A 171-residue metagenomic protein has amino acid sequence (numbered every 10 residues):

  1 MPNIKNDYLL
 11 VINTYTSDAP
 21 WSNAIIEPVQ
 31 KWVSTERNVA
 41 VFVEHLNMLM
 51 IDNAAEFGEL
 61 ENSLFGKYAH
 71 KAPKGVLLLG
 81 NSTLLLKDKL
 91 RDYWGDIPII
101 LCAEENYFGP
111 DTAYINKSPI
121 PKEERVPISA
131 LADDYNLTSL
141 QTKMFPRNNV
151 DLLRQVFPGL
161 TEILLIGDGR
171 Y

Functional and structural regions predicted by a protein language model:
M1-Y171: Short hydrophobic alpha-helices and adjacent helix-cap/hinge residues
